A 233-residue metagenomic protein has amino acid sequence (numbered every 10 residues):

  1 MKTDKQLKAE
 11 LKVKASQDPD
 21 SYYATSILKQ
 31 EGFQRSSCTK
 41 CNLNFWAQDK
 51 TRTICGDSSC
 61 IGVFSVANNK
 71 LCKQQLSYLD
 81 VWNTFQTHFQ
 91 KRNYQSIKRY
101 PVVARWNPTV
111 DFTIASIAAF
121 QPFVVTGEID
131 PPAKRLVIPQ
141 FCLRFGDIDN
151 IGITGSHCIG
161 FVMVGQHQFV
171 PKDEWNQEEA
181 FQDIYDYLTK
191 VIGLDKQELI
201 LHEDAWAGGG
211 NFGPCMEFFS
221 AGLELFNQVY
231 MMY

Functional and structural regions predicted by a protein language model:
M1-K29: Short, intrinsically disordered terminal segments enriched in charged and Pro/Gly residues
S16-D18, S58, F218: Short coil-to-helix leader/linker segments, especially the first N-terminal amphipathic alpha-helix with its helix
D18-P19, K29, C41-N42, P108 (+2 more regions): A general marker of short, structured functional hotspots
T25-Q34, N44-D49: Short, flexible, mixed-charge glycine/proline-rich loop motifs that serve as phosphate/nucleic-acid-contacting
S36-T39: A short beta-strand micro-motif
D49-V63: Cysteine-rich micro-motifs
V66-Y233: Structured aminoacyl-transfer and RNA-binding surfaces used for tRNA recognition/handling in the translation apparatus
